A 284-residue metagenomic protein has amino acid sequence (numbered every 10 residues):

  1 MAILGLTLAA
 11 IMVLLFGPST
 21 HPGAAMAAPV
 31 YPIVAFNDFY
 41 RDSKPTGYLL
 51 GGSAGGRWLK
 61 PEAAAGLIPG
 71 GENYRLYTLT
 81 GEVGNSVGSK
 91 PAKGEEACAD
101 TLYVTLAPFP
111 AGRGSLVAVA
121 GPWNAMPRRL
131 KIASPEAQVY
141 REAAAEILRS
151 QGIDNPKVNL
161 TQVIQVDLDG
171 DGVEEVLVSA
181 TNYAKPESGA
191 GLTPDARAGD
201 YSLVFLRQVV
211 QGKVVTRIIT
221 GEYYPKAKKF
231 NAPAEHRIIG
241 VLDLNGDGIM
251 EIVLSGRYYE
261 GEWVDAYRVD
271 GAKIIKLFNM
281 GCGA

Functional and structural regions predicted by a protein language model:
M1-L6: Bacterial N-terminal signal peptides that target proteins for export
L8-A28: Bacterial Sec-dependent signal peptides at the C-terminal "C-region" and cleavage site
G23-A284: Beta-propeller-forming repeat regions
